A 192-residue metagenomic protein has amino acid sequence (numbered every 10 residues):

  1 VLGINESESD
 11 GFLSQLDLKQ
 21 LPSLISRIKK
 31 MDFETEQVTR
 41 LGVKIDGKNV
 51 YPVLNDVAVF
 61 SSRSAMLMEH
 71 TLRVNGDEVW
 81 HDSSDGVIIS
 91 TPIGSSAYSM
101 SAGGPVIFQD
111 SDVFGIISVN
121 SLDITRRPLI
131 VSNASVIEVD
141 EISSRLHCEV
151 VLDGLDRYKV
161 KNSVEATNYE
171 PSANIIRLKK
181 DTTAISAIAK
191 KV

Functional and structural regions predicted by a protein language model:
L2-I4: Hydrophobic/aromatic beta-strand patches that form the interior of the parallel beta-sheet core in alpha/beta enzyme
S7-D85: Catalytic core of DAGKc-family lipid kinases
E8, D123, T182: Residue-level detector of flexible, active-site-proximal loop/helix-junction positions within diverse enzyme catalytic
E8, S95-A97, R157: Short hydrophobic/aromatic residue motifs in ordered secondary structure
S14-Q15, V59-F60, R73-N75, S90 (+3 more regions): Short beta-strand-to-turn element immediately C-terminal to the catalytic PLP-Schiff-base lysine in fold type I
Q37-T39, V53, M66-M68, S83-D85 (+5 more regions): A generic structural signal for well-ordered coil/turn residues at beta-strand boundaries that shape enzyme active-site
D46, Y51, V59, S64 (+2 more regions): ATP/nucleoside-binding phosphotransfer catalytic cores, i.e., glycine-rich phosphate-binding loops
H81-D85, I89-T125: Gly/Ser/Thr-rich active-site loops/lids in small-molecule metabolic enzymes that frequently grip phosphoryl groups
